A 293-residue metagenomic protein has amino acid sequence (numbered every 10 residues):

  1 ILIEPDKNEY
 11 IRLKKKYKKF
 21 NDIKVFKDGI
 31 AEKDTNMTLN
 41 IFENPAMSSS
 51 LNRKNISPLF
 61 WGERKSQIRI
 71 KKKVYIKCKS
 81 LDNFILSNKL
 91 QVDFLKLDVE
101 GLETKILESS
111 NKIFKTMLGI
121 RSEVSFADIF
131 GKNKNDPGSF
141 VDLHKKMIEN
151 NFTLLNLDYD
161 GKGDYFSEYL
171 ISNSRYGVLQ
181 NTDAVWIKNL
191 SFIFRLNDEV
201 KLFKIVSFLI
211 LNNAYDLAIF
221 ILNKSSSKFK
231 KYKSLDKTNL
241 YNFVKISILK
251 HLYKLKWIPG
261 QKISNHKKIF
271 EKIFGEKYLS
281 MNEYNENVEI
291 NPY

Functional and structural regions predicted by a protein language model:
I1-Y293: Phosphate/nucleotide-binding beta-alpha loop and adjacent structural elements of enzyme active sites
